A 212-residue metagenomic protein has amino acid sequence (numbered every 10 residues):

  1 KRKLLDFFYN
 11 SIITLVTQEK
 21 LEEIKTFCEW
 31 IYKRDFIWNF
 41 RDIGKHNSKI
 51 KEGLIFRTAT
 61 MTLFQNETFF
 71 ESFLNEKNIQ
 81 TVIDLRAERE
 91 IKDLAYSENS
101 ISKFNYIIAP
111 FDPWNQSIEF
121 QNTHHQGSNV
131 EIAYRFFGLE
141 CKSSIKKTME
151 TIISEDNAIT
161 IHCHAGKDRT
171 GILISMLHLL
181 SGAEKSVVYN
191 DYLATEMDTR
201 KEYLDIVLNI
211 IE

Functional and structural regions predicted by a protein language model:
K1-T160, I172-E212: Cys-dependent protein tyrosine phosphatase-like superfamily
A165, R169-T170: Ser/Thr-glycine-rich phosphate-binding loops at phosphate-binding pockets of nucleotides, nucleotide cofactors
